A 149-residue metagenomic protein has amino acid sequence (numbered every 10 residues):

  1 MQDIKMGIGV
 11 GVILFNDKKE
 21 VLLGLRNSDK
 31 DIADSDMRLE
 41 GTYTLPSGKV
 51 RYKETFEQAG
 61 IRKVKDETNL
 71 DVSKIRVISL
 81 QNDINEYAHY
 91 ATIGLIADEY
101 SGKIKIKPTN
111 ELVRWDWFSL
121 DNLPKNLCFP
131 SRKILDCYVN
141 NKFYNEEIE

Functional and structural regions predicted by a protein language model:
M1-Y43, V72, R76: N-terminal strand-loop-strand
L14-F15, L23, A97-E99, W117: Conserved hydrophobic "DFG−1" position in protein kinase catalytic cores
Y43, I106-V139: NUDIX/MutT-family hydrolases
L45-S79, L95: The catalytic Nudix box helix
V50, V72, Q81, E99-Y100 (+3 more regions): Hydrophobic pocket-lining residues within nucleotide cofactor-binding pockets
Q81-I104, D116, C137-Y138: Active-site-adjacent beta-strand/loop module that shapes the phosphate/pyrophosphate-binding cleft
K142-E149: Acidic/histidine-enriched, glycine/proline-rich intrinsically disordered or flexible terminal extensions
